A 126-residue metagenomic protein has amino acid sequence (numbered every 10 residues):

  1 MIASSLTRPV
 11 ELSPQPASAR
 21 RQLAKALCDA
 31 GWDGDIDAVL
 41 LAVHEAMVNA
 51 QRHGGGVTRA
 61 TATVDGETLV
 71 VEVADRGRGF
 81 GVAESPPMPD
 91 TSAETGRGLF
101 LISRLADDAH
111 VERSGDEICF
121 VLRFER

Functional and structural regions predicted by a protein language model:
M1-R8, Q51-R126: Conserved beta-strand-loop-beta-strand hairpin that lines the nucleotide-binding pocket of ATP/GTP-utilizing enzymes
S5-R20: STAS-typified acidic loop motif
E11, G31-G34, A50, G54: Short coil/turn residues that cap or connect secondary-structure elements
P14-P16, E45, E84: Solvent-exposed, flexible loop/coil residues
A17-H44, S92-A93: Conserved short strand/loop->alpha-helix "switch" segment adjacent to the catalytic nucleotide/phosphoryl-transfer site
L23, M47, L99: Generic structural marker for isolated residues within well-ordered, non-membrane alpha-helices of soluble domains
